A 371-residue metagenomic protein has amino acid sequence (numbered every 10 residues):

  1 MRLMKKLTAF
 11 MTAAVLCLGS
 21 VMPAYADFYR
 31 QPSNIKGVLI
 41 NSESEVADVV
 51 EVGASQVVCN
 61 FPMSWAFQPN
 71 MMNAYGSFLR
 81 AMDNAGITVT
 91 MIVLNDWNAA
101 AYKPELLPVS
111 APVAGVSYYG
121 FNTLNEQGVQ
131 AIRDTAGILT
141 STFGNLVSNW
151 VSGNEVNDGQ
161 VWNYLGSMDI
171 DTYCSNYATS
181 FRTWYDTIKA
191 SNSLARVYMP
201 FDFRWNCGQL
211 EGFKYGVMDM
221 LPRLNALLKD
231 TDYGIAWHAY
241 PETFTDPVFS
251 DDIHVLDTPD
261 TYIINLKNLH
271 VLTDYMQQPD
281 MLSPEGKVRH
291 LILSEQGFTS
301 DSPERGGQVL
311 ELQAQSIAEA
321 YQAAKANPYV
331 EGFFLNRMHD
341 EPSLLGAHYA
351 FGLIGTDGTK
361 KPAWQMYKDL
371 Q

Functional and structural regions predicted by a protein language model:
T12-L16, S20: Hydrophobic core
A26-P62: Boundary/entry segment of secreted carbohydrate-active catalytic domains
I35-G37, Q56-V58, T88-T90, S148-V151 (+4 more regions): Structural preference for beta-strand elements that scaffold enzyme active sites
L39-E51, A131-L139, K214-L224, A314-A323: Short, acidic/polar
V49-P69, A74-N206, E242, H339-L345: Substrate-binding cleft and catalytic face of glycoside hydrolase catalytic domains, especially the flexible beta-alpha
K103, P108-A114, A131, V156 (+4 more regions): Aromatic-rich peripheral "rim/lid" segments of glycoside hydrolase catalytic domains that contact and position glycan
V129, T172-G307: Noncatalytic carbohydrate-binding groove/subsite architecture in carbohydrate-active enzymes
L139, W150, W184, I235 (+3 more regions): Conserved, mostly hydrophobic/aromatic
